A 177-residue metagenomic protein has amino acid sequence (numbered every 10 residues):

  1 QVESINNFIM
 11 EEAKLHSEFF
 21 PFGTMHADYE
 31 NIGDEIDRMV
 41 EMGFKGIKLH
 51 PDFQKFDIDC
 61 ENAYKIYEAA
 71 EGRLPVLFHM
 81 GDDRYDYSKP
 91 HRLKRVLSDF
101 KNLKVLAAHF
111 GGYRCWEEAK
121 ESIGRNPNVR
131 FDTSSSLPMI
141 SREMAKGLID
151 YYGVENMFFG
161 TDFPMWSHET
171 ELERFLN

Functional and structural regions predicted by a protein language model:
V2-F78, D82-R84, R125, M139: Active-site gating/metal-coordination segments in enzymes
F8, D34-R38, K65-I66, R92-V96 (+3 more regions): A short acidic, amphipathic alpha-helical/loop segment
F22-T24, K48, F78, V105-A108 (+2 more regions): Active-site neighborhood of phospho(di)ester-bond hydrolases with catalytic His/Asp-centered motifs
E41-G46, A69-P75, D99-K104, G124-R130 (+1 more regions): Glycine-enriched alpha-helix->loop->beta-strand junction motifs that scaffold or abut catalytic
D59, S88-K89, A119: A short secondary-structure junction signal
G72, H91-R92, D99-N102, A108-E118: Histidine/lysine/aspartate-rich catalytic loop segments that bind and position anionic ligands
Y85-S88, A107, G111-G112, L137: Alpha-helix N-cap/loop-to-helix boundary motif
G111-N177: H/E-rich (His + Asp/Glu) clusters that bind or coordinate divalent metals
